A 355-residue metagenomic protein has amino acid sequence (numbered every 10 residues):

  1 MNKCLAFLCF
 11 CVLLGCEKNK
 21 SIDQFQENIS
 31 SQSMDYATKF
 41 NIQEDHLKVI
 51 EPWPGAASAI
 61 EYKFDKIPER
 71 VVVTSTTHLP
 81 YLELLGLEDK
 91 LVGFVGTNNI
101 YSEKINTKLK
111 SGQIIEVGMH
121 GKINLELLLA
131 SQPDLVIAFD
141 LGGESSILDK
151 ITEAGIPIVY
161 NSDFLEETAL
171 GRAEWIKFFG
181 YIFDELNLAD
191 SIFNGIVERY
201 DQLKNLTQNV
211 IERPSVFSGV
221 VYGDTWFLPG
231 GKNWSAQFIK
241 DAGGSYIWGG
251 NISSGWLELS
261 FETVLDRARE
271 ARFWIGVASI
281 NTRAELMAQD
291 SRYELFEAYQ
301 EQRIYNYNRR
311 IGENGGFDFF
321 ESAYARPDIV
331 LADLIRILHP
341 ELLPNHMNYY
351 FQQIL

Functional and structural regions predicted by a protein language model:
C4-L13: Sec-dependent N-terminal signal peptides
C16-L79, N187-F217, R283-A284, Q300 (+2 more regions): Bacterial Sec-exported substrate-binding components of ABC uptake systems
H46, I50-A57, F64, E69-A130 (+1 more regions): A short, structured surface patch at a secondary-structure boundary
K66, T77-P80, I123, L127 (+15 more regions): Extracytoplasmic/secreted proteins, especially bacterial periplasmic and envelope-associated proteins
R70, L135, E144-T225, G249 (+1 more regions): Extracytoplasmic substrate-binding proteins
V72-V73, K90-V95, L135-F139, I158-N161 (+4 more regions): Structural recognition of the beta-strand scaffold that forms the well-ordered cores of secreted hydrolase catalytic
N205-D290: Flexible, glycine-rich surface segments
G255-R336, P340: C-terminal soluble interaction/assembly domains
